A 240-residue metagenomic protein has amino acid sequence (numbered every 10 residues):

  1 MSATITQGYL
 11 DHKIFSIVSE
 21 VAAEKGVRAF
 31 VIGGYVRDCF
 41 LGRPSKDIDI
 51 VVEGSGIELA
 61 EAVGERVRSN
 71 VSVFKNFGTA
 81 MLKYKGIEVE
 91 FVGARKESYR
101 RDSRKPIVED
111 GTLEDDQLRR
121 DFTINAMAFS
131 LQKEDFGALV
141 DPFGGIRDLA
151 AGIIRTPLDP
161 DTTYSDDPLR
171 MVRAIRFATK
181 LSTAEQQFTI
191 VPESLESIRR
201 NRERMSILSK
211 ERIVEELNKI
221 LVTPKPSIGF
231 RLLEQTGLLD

Functional and structural regions predicted by a protein language model:
M1-D240: Catalytic cores of the polymerase beta-like nucleotidyltransferase superfamily and closely associated nucleotide
